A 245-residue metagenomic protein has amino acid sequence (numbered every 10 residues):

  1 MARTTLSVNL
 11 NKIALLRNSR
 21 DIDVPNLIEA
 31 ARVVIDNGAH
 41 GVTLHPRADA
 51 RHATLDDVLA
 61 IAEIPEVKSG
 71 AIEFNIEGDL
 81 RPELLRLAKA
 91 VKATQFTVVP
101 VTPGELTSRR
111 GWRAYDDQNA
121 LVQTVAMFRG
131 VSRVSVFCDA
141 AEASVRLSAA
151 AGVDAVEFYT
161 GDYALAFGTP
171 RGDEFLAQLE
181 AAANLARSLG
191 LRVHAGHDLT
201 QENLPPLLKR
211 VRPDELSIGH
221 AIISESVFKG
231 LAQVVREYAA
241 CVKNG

Functional and structural regions predicted by a protein language model:
M1-A93, L147-A151, F158, E174: Conserved N-terminal beta1-alpha1 strand-loop-helix module at the mouth
N9-L15, R47-D49, E77-R81, V101-P103 (+5 more regions): Active-site beta-loop-alpha junctions enriched in small/polar residues
H40, T97-E105, A155-F167, V211-L231: Glycine-rich phosphate-binding active-site loops on the catalytic face of alpha/beta enzymes
R51-P82, D116-S135, R171-H197, Q201 (+1 more regions): Alpha-helix-loop-beta-strand connector modules within alpha/beta enzyme cores
R81-V91, A141-G152, A195, L199-P213: Catalytic cores of alpha/beta
F96-A151: Hydrophobic, well-structured mid-protein blocks that either form specific transmembrane helices
R110, G168-G172, S224-G245: C-terminal helical cap(s) of enzyme catalytic domains, especially alpha/beta-barrels
S135-L185, L189: Histidine/lysine/aspartate-rich catalytic loop segments that bind and position anionic ligands
